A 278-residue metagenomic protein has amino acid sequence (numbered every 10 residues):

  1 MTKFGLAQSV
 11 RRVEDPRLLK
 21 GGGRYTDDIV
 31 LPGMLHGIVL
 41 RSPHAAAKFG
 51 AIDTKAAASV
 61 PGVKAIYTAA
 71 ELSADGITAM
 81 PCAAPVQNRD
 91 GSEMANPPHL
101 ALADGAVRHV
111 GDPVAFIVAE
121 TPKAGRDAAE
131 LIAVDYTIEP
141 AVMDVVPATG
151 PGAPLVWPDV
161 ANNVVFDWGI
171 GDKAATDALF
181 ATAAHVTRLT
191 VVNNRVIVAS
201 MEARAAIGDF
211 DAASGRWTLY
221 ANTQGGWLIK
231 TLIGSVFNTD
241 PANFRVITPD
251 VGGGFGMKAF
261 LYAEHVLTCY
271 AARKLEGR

Functional and structural regions predicted by a protein language model:
M1-V165, K274: Flexible, low-hydrophobicity surface segments
D27-D28, K55, D104-V107, T176-D177 (+3 more regions): A generic local secondary-structure boundary/capping motif
L35, A203-A205, R278: Active-site lining segments that contact anionic ligands and/or coordinate catalytic metals
V39-A70, A115-Y136, A206-L275: Alpha-helical support elements that line or immediately flank enzyme active sites and cofactor-binding pockets
D75-C82, A153-P154, V196-M201, G254-K258: Short, solvent-exposed polar/charged micro-motifs at secondary-structure junctions
P98-H99, V196-M201, A263: Short secondary-structure boundary/capping elements
G150-F237: Helix-loop-helix junctions that connect adjacent transmembrane helices in secondary transporters/permeases, recognized
T182, K274-G277: Soluble sensory domains of the PAS superfamily and closely related sensory modules
